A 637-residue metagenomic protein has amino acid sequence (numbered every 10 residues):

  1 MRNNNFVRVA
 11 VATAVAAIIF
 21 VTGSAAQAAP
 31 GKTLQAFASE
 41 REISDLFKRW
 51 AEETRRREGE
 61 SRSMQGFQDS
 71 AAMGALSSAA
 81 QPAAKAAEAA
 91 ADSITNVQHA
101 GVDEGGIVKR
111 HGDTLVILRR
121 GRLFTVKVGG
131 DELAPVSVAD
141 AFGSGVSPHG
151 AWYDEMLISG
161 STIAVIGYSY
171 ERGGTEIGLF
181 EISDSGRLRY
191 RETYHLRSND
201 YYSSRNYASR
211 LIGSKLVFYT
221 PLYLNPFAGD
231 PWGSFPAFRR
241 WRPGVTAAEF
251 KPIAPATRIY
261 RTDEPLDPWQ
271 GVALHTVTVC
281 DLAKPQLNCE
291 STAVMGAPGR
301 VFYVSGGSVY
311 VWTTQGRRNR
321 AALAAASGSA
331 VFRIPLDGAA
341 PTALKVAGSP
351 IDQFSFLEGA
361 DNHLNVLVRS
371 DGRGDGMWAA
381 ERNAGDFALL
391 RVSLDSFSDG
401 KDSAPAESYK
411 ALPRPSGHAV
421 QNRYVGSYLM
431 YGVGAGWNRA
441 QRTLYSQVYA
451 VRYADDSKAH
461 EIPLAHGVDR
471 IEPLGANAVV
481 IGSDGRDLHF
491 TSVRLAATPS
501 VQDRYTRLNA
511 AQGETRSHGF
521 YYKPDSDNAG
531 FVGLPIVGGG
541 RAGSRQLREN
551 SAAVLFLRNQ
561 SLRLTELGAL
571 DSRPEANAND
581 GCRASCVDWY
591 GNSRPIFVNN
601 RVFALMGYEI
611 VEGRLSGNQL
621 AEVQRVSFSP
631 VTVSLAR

Functional and structural regions predicted by a protein language model:
M1-R2, Q27: Initiator methionine at the very start of the polypeptide chain
R2-V11: Bacterial N-terminal signal peptides that target proteins for export
A10-V21: Bacterial N-terminal signal peptides
Q27-R637: Beta-sheet-rich non-transmembrane sensory/scaffold domains
